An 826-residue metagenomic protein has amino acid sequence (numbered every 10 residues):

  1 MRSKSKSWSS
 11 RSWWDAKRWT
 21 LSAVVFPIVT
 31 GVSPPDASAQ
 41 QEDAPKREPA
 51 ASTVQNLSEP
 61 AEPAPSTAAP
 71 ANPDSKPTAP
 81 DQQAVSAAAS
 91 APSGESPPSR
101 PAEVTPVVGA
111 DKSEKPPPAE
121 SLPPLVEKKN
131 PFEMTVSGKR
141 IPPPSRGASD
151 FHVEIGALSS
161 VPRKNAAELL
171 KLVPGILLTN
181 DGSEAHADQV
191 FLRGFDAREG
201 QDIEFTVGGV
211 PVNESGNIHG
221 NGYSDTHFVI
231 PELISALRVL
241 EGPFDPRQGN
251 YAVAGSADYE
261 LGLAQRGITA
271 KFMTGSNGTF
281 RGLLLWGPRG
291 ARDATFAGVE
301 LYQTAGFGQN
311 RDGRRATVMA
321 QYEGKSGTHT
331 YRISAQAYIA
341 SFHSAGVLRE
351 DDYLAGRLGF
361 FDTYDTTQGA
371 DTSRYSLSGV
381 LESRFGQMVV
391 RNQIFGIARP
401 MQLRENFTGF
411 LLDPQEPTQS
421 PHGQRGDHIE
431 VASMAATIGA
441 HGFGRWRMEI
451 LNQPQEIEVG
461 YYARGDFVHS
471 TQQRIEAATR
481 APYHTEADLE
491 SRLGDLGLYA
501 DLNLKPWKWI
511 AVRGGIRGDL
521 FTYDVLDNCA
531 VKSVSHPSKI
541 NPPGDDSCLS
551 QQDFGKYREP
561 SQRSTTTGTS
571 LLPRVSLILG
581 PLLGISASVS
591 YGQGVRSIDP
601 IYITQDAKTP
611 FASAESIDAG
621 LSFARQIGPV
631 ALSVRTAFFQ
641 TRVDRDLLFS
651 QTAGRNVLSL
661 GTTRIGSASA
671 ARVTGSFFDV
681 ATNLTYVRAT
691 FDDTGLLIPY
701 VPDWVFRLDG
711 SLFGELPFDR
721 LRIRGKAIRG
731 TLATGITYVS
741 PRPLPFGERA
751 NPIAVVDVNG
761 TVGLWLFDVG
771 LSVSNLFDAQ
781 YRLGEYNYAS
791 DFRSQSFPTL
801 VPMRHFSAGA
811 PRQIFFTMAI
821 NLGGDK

Functional and structural regions predicted by a protein language model:
V104-V107, D111-L122, K128-K164, H186-Q189: N-terminal periplasmic "start-of-domain" segments of outer-membrane beta-barrel proteins
A167-E214: Extracytoplasmic beta-strand/coil segments of soluble accessory domains associated with Gram-negative outer-membrane
P211-E241, Y259-E260, Q651: Short acidic/polar hinge/loop motifs at secondary-structure boundaries that mediate gating or recognition
T269, T274-Q303, F307-A345, T367-V389 (+2 more regions): Transmembrane beta-barrel wall of Gram-negative outer-membrane proteins
T330-I333, A370-I540, A631-R635: Face-selective signature of the C-terminal outer-membrane beta-barrel domain
V389-F407, G580-G592, P610-A668, V673-S676 (+2 more regions): Membrane-embedded beta-barrel scaffold of Gram-negative outer-membrane proteins
R445-W446, K505-V512, L520, A631-R642 (+2 more regions): Gram-negative outer-membrane beta-barrel transporters
V762-K826: C-terminal beta-signal and adjacent terminal beta-strands/loops of Gram-negative outer-membrane beta-barrel proteins
